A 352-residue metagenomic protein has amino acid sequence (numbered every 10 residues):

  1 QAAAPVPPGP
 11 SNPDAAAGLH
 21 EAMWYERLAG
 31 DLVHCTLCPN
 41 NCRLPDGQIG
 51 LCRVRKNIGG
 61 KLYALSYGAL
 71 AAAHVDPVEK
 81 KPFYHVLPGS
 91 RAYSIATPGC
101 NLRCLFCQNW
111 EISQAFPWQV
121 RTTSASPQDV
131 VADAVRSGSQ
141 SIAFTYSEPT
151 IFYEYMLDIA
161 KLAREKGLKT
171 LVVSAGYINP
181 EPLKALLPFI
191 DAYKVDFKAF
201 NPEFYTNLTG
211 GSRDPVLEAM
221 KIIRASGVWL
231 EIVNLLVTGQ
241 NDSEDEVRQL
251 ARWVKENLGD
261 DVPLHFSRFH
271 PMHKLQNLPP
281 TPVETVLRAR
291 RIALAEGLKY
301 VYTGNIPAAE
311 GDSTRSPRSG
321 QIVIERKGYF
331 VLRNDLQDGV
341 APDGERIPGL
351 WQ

Functional and structural regions predicted by a protein language model:
Q1-D46, E244-Q352: Auxiliary Fe-S-binding modules of radical SAM enzymes
P10-H34, N40-A96, W110-Q114, I322-I324 (+1 more regions): N-terminal [4Fe-4S]-dependent radical SAM core
T36, P98, L102-L105, K161 (+2 more regions): Core alpha-helical elements of the protein kinase catalytic domain, predominantly the helix directly N-terminal
Q48, C100, N201: A generic "binding-loop/recognition-motif" signal
L62-F152, M156-L157: Extended interfacial segments that mediate partner engagement and assembly in macromolecular machines
S124-E284, A289-I292: Conserved AdoMet/S-adenosylmethionine-binding subsite of the radical SAM
